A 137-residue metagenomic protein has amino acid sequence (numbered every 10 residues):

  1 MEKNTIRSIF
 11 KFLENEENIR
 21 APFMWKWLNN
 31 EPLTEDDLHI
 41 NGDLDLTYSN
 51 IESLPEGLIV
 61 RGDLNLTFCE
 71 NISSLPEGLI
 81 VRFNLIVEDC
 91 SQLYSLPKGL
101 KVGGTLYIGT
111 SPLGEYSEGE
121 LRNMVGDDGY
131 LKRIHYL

Functional and structural regions predicted by a protein language model:
M1-D45, Y116-L137: N-terminal capping/linker segments that flank leucine-rich repeat
K3-N4, N15, G57, G78 (+1 more regions): Intrinsic disorder/low-complexity segments enriched in polar/small residues
I40-I51, V60-N71, L79-L93, L100-E115 (+1 more regions): Concave beta-strand-loop units of leucine-rich repeat
